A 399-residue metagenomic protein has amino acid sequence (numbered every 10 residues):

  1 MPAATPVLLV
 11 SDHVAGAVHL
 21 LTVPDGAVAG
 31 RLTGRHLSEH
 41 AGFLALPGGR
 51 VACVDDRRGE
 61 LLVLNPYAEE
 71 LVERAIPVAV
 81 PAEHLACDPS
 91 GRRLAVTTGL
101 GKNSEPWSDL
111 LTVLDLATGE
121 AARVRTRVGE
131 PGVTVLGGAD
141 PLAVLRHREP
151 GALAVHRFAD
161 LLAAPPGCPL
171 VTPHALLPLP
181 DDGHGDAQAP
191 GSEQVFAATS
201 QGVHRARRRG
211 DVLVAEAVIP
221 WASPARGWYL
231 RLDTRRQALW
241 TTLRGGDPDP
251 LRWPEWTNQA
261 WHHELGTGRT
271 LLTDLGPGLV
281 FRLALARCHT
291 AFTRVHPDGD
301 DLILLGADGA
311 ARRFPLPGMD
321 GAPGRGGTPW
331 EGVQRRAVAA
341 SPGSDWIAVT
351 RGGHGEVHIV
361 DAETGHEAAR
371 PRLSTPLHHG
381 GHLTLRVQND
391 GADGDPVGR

Functional and structural regions predicted by a protein language model:
M1-G16, L21: N-terminal basic/disordered segments at the start of proteins
L8, V51, L94, L142-A143 (+4 more regions): Hydrophobic beta-strand positions that form the internal "hydrophobic ladder" of WD40/Gbeta-like beta-propeller blades
S11-V14, D56-R57, K102-D109, R148-G151 (+4 more regions): Short, solvent-exposed loop/turn segments at conserved positions within beta-propeller repeat blades
V18-L32, E60-A75, P106-T126, P150-L177 (+4 more regions): Surface-exposed loop/turn elements that mediate protein-protein interactions on large endomembrane-trafficking
G30-G91, T98: Blade-loop segments of beta-propeller domains
H36-P47, V78-S90, V128-A139, V171-G191 (+4 more regions): Repeated scaffold domains used in trafficking and secretory/extracellular systems, primarily beta-propellers
L230-T293: Long, well-ordered mid-to-C-terminal structural blocks that present hydrophobic/aromatic surfaces
T350-R399: Blade-level signature of beta-propeller repeat domains, shared across WD40, Kelch, NHL, RCC1 and BNR/Asp-box propellers
